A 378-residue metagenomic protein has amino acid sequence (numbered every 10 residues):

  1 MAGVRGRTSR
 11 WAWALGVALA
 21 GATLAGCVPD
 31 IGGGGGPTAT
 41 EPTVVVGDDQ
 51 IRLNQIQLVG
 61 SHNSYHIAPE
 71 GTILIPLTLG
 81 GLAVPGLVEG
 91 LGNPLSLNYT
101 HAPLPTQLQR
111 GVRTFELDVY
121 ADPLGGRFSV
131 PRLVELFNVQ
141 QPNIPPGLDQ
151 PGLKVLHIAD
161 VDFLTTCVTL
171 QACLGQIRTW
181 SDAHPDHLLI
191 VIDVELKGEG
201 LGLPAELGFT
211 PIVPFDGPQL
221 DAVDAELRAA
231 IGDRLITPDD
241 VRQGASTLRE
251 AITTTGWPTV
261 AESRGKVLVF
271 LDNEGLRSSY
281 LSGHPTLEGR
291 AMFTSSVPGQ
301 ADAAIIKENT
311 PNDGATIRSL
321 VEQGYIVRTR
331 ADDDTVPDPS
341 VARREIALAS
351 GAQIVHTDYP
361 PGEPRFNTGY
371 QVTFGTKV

Functional and structural regions predicted by a protein language model:
A2-L15: Bacterial N-terminal signal peptides that target proteins for export
L24-G26: C-terminal motif of bacterial Sec signal peptides marking the signal peptidase cleavage site
V28-I31: Bacterial signal peptide processing site
G34: Cys/His-rich zinc-coordinating "finger/knuckle" motifs
P37-V378: Catalytic cores of phosphodiester-bond hydrolases, prominently lipid phosphodiesterases
